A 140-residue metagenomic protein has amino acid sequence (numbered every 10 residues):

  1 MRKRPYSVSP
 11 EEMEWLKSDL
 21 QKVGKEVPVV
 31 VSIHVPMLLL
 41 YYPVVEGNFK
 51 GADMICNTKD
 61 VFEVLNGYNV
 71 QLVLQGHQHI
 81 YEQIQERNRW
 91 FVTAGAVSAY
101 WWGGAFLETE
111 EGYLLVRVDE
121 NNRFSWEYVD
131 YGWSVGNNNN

Functional and structural regions predicted by a protein language model:
R2-W90, N122-S125: His/acidic metal-ligating clusters that form di-metal
P10, Y81-N140: Binuclear metal-dependent phosphoesterase catalytic core
